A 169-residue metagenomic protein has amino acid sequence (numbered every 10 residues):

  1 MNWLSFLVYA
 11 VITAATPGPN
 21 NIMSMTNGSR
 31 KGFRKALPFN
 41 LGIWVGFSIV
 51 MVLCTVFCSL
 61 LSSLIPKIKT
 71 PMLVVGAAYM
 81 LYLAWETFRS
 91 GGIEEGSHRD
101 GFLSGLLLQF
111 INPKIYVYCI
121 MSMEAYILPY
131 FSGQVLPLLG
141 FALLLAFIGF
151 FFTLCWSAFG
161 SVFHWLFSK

Functional and structural regions predicted by a protein language model:
N2-T70, M121-F141: Juxtamembrane transmembrane-helix termini in multi-pass membrane transport proteins
L7-V11, F102-I111, L143-A146: Hydrophobic faces of transmembrane alpha-helices in multi-pass small-molecule transporters and flippases across diverse
V11, A15, S48-I49, A78 (+3 more regions): Hydrophobic/aromatic residues within the transmembrane alpha-helices of Major Facilitator Superfamily
G18, G32, N112-P113, K169: Short loop-to-helix capping motifs
N20, G46, V50-C58, M80-L83 (+2 more regions): Alpha-helical transmembrane segments and their lipid-water interface positions in multi-pass membrane proteins
G42-G46, L107-V117: Select subsegments of transmembrane alpha-helices in polytopic membrane proteins, especially boundary-proximal
S62-G92, A146-F159, H164-K169: Selective transmembrane alpha-helices of multi-pass membrane proteins
W85-Q109, P129, H164-S168: Cytosolic-biased juxtamembrane loops and peripheral soluble domains of multi-pass membrane proteins
